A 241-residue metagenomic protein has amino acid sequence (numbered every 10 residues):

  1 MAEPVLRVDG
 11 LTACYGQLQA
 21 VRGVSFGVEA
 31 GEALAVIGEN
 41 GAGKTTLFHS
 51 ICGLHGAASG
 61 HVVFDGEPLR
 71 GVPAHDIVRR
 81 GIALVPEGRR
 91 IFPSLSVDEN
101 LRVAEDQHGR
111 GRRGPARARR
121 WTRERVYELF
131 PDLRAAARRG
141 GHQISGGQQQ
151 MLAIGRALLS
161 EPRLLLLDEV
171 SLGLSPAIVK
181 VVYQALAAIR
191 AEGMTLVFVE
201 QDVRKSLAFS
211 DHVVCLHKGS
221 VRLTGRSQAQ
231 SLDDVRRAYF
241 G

Functional and structural regions predicted by a protein language model:
G16, A57, V72, V97-R119 (+2 more regions): ABC-type ATPase nucleotide-binding domains, specifically the catalytic core motifs of the NBD
I37-E39: The feature captures the beta-strand-to-loop junction immediately N-terminal to the Walker
C52: Helix-to-loop junction immediately C-terminal to a conserved catalytic motif
G60-L69, R80, G114, A118-R123 (+2 more regions): Conserved ABC transporter NBD signature motif
G140-I144: Conserved ABC ATPase signature
A157-L158: ABC ATPase C-loop
E161: Conserved catalytic motifs of ABC-family nucleotide-binding domains
